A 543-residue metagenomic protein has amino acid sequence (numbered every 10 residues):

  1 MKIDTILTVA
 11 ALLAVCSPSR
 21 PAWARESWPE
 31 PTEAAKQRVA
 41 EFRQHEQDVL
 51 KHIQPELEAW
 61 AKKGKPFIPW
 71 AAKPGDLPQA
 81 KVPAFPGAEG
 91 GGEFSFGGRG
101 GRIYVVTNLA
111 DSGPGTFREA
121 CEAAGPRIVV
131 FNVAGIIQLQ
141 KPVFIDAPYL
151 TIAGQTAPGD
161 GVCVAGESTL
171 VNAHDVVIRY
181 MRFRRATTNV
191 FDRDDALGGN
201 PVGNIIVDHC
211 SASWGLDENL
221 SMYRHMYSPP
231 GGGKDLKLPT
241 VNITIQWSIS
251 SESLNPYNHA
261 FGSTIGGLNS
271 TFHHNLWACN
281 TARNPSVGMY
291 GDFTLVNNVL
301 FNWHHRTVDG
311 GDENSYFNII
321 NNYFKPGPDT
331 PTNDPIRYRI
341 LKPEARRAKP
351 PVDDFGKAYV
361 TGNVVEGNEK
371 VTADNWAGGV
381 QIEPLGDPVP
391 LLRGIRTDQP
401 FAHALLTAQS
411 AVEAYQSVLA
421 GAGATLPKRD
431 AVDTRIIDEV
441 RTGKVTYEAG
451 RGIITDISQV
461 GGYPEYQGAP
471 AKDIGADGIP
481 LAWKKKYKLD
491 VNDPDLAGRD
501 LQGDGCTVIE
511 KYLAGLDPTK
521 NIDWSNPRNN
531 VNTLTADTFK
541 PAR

Functional and structural regions predicted by a protein language model:
R25-R99, E448-A449, I453, G462 (+1 more regions): N-terminal pre-domain segments of enzymes
S27-A59, P66-K73, M289, T294-I457: Extracellular beta-rich repeat passengers
F85-V129, L496: Acidic Gly/Asp/Thr-rich repetitive segments characteristic of extracellular carbohydrate-active and adhesion proteins
S95, G115-E122, Q138-A147, G166-L170 (+2 more regions): Short, T/G/N/S-enriched strand-turn elements that build extracellular solenoid repeat scaffolds
I137-T271: Right-handed parallel beta-helix
T151, T156, R182, S211 (+7 more regions): A structural signal for beta-strand register positions
S168, A196, N219, A260-T264 (+4 more regions): Structural detector of coil-to-beta-strand junctions
V460-R543: Extracellular calcium-associated, cysteine-rich motifs in secreted modular proteins
